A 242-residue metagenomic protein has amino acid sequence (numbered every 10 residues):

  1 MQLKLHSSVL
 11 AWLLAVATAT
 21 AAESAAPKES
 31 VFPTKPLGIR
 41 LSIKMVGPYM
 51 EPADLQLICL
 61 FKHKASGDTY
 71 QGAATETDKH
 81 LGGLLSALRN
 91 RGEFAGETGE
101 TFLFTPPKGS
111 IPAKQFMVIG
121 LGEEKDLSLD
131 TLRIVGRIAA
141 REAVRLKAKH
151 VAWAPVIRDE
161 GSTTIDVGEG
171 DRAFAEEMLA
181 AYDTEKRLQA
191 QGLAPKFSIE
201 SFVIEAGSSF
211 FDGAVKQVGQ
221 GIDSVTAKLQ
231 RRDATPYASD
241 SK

Functional and structural regions predicted by a protein language model:
M1-L5: N-terminal secretory signal peptides that target proteins for export/translocation
S8-T20: Bacterial N-terminal signal peptides
A22-K242: Glycine-/small-residue-enriched capping loops at alpha/beta junctions
